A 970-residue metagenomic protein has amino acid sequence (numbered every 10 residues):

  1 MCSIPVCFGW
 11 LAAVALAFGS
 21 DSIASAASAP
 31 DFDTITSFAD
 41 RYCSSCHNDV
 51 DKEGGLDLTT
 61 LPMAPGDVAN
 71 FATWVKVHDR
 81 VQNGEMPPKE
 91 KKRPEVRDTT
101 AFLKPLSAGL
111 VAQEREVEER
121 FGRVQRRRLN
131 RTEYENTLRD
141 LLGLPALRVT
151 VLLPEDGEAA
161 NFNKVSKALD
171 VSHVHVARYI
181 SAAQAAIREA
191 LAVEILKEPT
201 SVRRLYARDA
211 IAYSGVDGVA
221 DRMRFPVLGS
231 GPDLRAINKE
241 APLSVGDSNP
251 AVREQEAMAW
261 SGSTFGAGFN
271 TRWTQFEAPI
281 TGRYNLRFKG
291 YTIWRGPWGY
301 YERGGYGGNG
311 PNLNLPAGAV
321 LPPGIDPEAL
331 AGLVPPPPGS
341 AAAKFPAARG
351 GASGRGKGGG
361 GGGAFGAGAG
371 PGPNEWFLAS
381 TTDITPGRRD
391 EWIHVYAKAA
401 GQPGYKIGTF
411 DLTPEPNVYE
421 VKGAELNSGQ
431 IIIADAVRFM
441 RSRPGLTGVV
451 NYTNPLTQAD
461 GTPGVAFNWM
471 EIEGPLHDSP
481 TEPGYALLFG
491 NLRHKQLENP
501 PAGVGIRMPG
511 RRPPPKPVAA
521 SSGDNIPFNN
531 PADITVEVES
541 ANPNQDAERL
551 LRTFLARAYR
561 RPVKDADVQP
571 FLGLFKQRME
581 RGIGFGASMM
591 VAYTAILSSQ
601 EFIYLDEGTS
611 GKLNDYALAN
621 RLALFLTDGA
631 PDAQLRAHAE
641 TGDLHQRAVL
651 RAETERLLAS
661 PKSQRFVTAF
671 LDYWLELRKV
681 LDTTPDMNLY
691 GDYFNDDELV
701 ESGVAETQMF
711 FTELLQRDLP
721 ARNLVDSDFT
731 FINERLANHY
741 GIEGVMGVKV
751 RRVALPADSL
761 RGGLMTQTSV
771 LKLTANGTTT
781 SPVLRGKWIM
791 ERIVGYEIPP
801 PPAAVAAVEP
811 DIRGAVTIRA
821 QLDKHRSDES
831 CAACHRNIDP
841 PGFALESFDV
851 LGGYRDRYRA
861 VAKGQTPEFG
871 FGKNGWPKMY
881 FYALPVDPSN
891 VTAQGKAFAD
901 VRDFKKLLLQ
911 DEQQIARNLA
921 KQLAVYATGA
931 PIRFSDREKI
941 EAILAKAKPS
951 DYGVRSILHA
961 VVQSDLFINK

Functional and structural regions predicted by a protein language model:
S3-D21: Bacterial N-terminal signal peptides
I23-L56, A69-K76, R80-E85, K89-K970: Low-complexity, glycine/serine/threonine/alanine-rich intrinsically disordered linker and propeptide segments
T59: Short, aromatic/basic-rich helix-turn unit that serves as a nucleic-acid recognition element
